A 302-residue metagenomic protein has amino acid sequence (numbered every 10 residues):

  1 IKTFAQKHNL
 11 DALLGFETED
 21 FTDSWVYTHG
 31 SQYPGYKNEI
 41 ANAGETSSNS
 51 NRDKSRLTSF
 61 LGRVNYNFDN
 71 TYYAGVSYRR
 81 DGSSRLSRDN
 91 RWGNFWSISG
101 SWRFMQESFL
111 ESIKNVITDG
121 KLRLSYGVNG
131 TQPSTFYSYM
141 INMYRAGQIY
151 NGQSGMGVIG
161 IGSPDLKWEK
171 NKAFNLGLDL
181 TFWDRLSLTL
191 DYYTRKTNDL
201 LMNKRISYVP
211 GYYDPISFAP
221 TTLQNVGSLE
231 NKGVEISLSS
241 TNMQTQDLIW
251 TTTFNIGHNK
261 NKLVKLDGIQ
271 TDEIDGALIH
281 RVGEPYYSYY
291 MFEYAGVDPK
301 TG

Functional and structural regions predicted by a protein language model:
I1-Y287, M291: Extracellular/periplasmic, surface-exposed regions of secreted and cell-surface proteins
A295-G302: Short, intrinsically disordered, charge-balanced linker/junction segments flanking boundaries in proteins
